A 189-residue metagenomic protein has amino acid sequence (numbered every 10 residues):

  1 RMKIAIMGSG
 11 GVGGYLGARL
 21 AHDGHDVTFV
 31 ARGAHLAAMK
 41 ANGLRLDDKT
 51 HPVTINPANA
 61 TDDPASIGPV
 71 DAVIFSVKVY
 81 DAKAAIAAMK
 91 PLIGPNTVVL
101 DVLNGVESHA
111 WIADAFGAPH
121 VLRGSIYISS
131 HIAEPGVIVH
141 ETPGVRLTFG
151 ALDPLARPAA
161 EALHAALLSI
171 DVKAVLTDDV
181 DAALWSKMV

Functional and structural regions predicted by a protein language model:
M2-K49: NAD(P)+-binding Rossmann beta1-loop-alpha1 motif at the extreme N-terminus of oxidoreductases
F29, N59-T61, F149: Generic preference for hydrophobic
A31, T50, P64, L103 (+4 more regions): Residues at the C-termini of beta-strands that transition into short coil/loop
H35-A38, H109-A110, R157: Short, charged/polar "capping" segments at the starts of alpha-helices and the immediately preceding loops
V53-V137: Rossmann-like NAD(P)(H) cofactor-binding subdomain of soluble oxidoreductases
L92, A115-H120, A133-S186: Internal alpha-helical scaffold of NAD(P)-dependent oxidoreductase catalytic cores
V189: Oxyanion-binding "anion nests"
